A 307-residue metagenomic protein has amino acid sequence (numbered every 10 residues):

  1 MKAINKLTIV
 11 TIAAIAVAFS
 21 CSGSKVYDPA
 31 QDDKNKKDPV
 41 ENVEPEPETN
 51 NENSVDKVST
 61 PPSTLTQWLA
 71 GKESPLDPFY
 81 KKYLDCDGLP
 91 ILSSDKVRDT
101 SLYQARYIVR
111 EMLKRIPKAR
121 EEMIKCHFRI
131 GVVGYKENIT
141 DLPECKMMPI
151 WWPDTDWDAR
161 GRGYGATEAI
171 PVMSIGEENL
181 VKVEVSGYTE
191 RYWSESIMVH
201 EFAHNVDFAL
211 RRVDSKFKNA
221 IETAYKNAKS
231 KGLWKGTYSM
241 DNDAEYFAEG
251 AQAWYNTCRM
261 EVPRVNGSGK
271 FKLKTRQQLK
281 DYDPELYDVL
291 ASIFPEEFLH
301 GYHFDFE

Functional and structural regions predicted by a protein language model:
M1-I9: Bacterial N-terminal signal peptides that target proteins for export
A3, K82, R120-K125, T237-M240: A general structural signal for short secondary-structure junctions and capping/turn motifs
I9-V17: Hydrophobic helical h-region of N-terminal Sec-dependent signal peptides in bacterial secretory/periplasmic proteins
A16-S54: Bacterial Sec-dependent N-terminal signal peptides
D28, P75-P78, L92, I150-E178 (+3 more regions): Metalloprotease/metallohydrolase-associated module, dominated by Zn2+-dependent proteases
V55-K82: Disordered inhibitory propeptide/activation segment of secreted metzincin zinc metalloprotease zymogens, centered on
L76-F79, C86-N227, K272: Acidic/His-rich structured neighborhood in mature extracellular/periplasmic domains
